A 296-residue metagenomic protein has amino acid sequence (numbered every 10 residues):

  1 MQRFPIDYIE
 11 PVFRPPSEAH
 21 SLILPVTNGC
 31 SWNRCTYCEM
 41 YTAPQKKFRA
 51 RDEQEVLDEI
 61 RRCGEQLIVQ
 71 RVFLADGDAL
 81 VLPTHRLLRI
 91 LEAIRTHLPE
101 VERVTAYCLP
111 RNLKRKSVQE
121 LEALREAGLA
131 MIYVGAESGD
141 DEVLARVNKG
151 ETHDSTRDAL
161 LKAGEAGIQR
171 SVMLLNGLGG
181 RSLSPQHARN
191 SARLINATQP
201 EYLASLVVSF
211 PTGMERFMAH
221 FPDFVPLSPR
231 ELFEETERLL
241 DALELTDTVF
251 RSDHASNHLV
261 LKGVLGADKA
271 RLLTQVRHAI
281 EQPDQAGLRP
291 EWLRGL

Functional and structural regions predicted by a protein language model:
M1-E18, R193-L296: Auxiliary Fe-S-binding modules of radical SAM enzymes
E10-E55: Canonical Radical SAM [4Fe-4S] cluster-binding loop centered on the CxxxCxxC motif and its immediate flanking residues
L22-L24, V72, E102-A106, I132-V134 (+3 more regions): Hydrophobic faces of well-ordered beta-strands that scaffold small-molecule active sites in alpha/beta enzyme cores
C30, C38, V56, L74 (+5 more regions): Conserved, mostly hydrophobic/aromatic
C38, R111, G139-V143, A163-H187 (+2 more regions): Conserved strand-turn element in the central/C-terminal portion of the radical SAM core barrel that lines
K46, D141-R146, M214-E215, L259-L261: A short acidic, helix-capping loop that chelates divalent metal ions and anchors anionic groups
C63-E165: Conserved SAM/AdoMet-binding glycine-rich loop
Q119-L121, G179-A197: Catalytic cores of alpha/beta
